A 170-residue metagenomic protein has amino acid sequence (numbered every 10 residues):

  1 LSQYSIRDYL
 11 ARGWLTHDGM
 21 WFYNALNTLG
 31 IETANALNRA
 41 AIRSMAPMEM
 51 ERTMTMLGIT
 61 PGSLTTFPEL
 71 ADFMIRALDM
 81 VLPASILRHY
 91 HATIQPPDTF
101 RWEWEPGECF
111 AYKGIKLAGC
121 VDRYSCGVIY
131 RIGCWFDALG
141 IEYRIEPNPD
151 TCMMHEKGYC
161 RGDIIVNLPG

Functional and structural regions predicted by a protein language model:
L1-R101, A111-C126, R131, E142-D163 (+1 more regions): N-terminal accessory segment detector
W104-E108: Short loop/turn segments at strand-loop or loop-helix junctions that form parts of catalytic or ligand-binding pockets
L139: Conserved ATPase active-site switch/coordination loops adjacent to the nucleotide-binding site
